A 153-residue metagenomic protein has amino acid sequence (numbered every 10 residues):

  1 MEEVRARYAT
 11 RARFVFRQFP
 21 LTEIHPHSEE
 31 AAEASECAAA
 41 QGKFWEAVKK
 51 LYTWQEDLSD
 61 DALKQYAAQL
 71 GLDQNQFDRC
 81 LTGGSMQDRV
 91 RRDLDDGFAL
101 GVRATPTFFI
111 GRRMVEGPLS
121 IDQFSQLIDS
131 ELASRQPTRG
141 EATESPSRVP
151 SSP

Functional and structural regions predicted by a protein language model:
M1-A6, K64-P153: C-terminal cap of thioredoxin/glutaredoxin-like
M1-Q18: Conserved helix-turn-beta segment immediately C-terminal to the redox Cys motif in thioredoxin-like folds
A9-R13, Q41-E46, L72-Q76, T105: Loop/turn elements at helix/coil->beta-strand transitions in domains of secreted/extracellular proteins
R17, H25-E30: Periplasmic-binding protein-like
R17-P20, V48-T53, D78-T82: Short linear capping/connector segments at secondary-structure termini
P20-I24, W54-L58, M86, R103 (+1 more regions): Solvent-exposed loop/turn segments at secondary-structure junctions within structured extracellular/periplasmic domains
S28-A32, F44, D60-L63: A general structural signal for well-ordered alpha-helical segments in protein cores
S35-D57, D73: Short, internal strand/loop/helix patches that form the active-site neighborhood or redox-interaction surface
